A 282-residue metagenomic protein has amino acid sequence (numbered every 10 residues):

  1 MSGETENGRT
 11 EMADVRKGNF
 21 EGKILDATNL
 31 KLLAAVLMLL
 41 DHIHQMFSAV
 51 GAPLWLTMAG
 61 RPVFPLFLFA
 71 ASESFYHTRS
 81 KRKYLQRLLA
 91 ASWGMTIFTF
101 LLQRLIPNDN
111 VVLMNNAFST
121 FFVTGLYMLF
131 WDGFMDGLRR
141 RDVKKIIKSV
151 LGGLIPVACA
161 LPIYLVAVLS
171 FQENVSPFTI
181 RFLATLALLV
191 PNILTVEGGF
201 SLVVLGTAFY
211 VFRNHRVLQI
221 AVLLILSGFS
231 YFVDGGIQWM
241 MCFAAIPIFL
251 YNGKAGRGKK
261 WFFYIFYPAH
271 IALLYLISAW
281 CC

Functional and structural regions predicted by a protein language model:
S2-C282: Alpha-helical transmembrane segments and their immediate juxtamembrane cytosolic regions
